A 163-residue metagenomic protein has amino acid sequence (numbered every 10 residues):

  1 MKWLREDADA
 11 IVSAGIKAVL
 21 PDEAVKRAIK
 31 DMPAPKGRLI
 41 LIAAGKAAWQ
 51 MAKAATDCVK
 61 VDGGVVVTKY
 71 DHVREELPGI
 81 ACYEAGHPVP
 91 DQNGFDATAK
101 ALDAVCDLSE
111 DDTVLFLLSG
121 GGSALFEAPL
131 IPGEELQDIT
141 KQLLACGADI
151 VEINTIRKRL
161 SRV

Functional and structural regions predicted by a protein language model:
M1-V163: N-terminal loops that bind phosphate or other acidic moieties and the adjacent beta-alpha structural core
